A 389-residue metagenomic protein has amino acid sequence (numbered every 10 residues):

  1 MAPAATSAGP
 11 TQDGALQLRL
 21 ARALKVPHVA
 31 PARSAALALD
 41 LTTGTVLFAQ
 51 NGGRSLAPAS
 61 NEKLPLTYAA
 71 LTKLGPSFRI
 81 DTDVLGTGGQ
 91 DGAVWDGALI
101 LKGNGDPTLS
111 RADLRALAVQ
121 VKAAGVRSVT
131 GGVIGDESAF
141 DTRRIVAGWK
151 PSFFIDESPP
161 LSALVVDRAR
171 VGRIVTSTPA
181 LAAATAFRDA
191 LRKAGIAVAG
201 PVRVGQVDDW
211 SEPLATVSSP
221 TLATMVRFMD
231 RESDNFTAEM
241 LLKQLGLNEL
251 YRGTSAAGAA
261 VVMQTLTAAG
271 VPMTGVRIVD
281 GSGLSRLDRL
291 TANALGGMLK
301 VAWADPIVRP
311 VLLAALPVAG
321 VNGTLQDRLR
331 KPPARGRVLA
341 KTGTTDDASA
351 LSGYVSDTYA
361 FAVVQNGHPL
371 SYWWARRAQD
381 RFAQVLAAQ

Functional and structural regions predicted by a protein language model:
M1-T42, V46-S55, L117-G125: Beta-lactamase-like hydrolase cores
P31-R33, N51-G53, A59-E62, G75-R79 (+9 more regions): Extracytoplasmic
A35-D40, L47-A49, L66, D83-L85 (+5 more regions): Soluble periplasmic/extracytoplasmic beta-strand elements of cell-envelope proteins
G44, P58-P76, V133, L164 (+4 more regions): Active-site SXXK
L47-A49, G246-Q389: Small-residue-rich helix-loop
T72-T87, G195-R203, R309-L313: Short, well-structured active-site flanking segments
T82-G88, V94-R188, P220-V261: Active-site-adjacent helix/loop patches that line small-molecule binding or acyl-intermediate pockets
R170-P306, P310-V311: A small/polar active-site loop signature that marks catalytic segments
